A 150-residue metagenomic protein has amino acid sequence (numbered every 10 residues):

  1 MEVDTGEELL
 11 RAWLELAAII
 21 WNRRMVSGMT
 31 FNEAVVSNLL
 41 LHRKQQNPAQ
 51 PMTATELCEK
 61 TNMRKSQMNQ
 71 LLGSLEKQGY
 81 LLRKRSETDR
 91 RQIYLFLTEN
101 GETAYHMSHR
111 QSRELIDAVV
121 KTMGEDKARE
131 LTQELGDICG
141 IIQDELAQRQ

Functional and structural regions predicted by a protein language model:
M1, G6, D126-Q150: C-terminal regulatory/oligomerization modules of transcriptional regulators
M1-T5, L10-T30: Generic detector of contiguous secondary-structure segments
T5, A12, N32-V36, T53 (+2 more regions): N-terminal positioning helix adjacent to the helix-turn-helix/winged-helix DNA-binding module
W13-L16, I20-R23, A104, S108-M123 (+2 more regions): Alpha-helical linker/hinge and terminal dimerization helices associated with HTH transcriptional regulators
W21-Q67: N-terminal helix-turn-helix DNA-binding core of bacterial DNA-binding proteins
A54, L72-G73: Short, hydrophobic-biased segments on the C-terminal half of alpha helices that form "recognition helices"
G73-E130: Charged, amphipathic alpha-helical coiled-coil/dimerization segments
